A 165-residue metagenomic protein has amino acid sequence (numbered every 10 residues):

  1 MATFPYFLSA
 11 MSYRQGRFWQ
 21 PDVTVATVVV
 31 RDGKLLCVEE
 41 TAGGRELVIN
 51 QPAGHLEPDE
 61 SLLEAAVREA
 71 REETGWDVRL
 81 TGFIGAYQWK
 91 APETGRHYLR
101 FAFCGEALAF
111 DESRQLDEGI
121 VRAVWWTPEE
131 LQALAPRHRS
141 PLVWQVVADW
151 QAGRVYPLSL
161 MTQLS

Functional and structural regions predicted by a protein language model:
A2-A26: Acidic, metal-coordinating catalytic segment for phosphate/diphosphate chemistry, firing primarily on the Nudix
W19-P21, R45-L47, H97-L99: Residue-level preference for beta-strand/loop junctions
V23-V25, G33, L99-F101, V121: Change "...and in nucleic-acid phosphodiester-cleaving endonucleases..." to "...and in nucleic-acid processing enzymes
T27, F83, F101-G105: A structural signal for short, well-ordered beta-strand segments
R31-E72: Conserved Nudix-box catalytic region and its N-terminal flanking loop in Nudix hydrolases and closely related
G44, E118-S165: Nudix hydrolase/Nudix homology domain
D77-G85: A short coil-to-beta-strand element that immediately follows conserved catalytic motifs
Q88-E112, V124, V146-G153: Active-site-adjacent beta-strand/loop module that shapes the phosphate/pyrophosphate-binding cleft
